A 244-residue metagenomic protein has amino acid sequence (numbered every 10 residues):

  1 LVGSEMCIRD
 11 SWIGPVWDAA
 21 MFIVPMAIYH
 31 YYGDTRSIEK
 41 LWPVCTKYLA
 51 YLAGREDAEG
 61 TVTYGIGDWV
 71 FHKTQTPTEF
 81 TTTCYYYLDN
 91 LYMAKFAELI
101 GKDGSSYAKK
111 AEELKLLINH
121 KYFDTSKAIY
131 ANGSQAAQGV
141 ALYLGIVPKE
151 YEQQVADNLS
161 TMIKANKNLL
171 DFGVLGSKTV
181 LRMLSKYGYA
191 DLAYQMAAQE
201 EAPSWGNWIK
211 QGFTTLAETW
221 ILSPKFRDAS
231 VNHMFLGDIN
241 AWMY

Functional and structural regions predicted by a protein language model:
L1-I8: Short, small-residue-biased leader/transition segments that mark boundaries at the very start of proteins
S4, G65-F71, S126: Short linear capping/connector segments at secondary-structure termini
S4, T35-L52, M93, L99-K121 (+3 more regions): Extended, well-ordered alpha-helical scaffold segments
R9-G14, Y29-E39, V70-T82, I100: The substrate-binding groove and active-site-proximal loops of carbohydrate-active enzymes, especially glycoside
M21-F22, I28, T76-T78, T82 (+2 more regions): C-terminal capping/lid segments that line or modulate ligand- or cofactor-binding pockets
Y29, Y87, M93-A94, A111: Heptad-repeat amphipathic alpha-helical coiled-coil interaction surface used for oligomerization/assembly
A50-A53, A58-E59, L144-V147: Internal glycine-rich alpha/beta core junctions
